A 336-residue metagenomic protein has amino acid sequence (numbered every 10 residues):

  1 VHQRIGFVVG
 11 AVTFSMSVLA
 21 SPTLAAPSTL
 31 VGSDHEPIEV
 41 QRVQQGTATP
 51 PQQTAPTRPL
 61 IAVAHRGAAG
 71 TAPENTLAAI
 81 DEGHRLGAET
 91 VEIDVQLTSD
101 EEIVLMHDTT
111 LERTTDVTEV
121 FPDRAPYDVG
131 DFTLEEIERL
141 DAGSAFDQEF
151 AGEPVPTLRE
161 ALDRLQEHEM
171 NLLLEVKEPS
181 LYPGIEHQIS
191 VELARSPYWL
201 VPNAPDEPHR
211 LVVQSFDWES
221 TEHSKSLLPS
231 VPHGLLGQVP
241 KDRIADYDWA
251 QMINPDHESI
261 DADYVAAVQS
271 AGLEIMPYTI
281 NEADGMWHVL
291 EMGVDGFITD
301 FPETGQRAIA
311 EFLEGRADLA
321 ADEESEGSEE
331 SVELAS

Functional and structural regions predicted by a protein language model:
H2-A11, S15-V18, P22-S336: Phosphate-group recognition and catalysis centered on beta-loop-alpha active-site segments
